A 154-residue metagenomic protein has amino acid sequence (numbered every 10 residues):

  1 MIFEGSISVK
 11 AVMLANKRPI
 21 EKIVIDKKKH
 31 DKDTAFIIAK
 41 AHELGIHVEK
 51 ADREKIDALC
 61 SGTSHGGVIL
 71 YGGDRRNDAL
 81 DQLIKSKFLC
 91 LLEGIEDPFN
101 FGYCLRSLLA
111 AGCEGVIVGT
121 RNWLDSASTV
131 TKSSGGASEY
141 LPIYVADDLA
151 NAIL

Functional and structural regions predicted by a protein language model:
M1-D81: N-terminal positively charged helical leader segments and presequences
D81-L154: RNA substrate-binding interface of SAM-dependent RNA methyltransferases
